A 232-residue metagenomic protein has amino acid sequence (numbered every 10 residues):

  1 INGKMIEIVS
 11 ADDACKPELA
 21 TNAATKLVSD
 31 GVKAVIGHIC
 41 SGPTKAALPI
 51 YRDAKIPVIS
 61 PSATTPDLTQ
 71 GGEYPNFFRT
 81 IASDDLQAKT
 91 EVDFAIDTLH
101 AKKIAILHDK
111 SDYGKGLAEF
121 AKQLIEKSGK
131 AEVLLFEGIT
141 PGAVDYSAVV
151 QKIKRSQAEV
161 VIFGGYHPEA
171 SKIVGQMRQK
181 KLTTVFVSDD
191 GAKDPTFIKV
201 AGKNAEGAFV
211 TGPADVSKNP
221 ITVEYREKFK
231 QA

Functional and structural regions predicted by a protein language model:
I1-I8, E126-A131: Signal peptide-proximal N-terminal region of secreted/periplasmic/extracellular or secretory-lumen proteins
M5-S29, Q87-T90, I139-I153, N219-V223: Structural motif
E7, K102-K103, E159-V160: Residues that mark the start of a beta-strand
E18, S29-E137, V185-V210, V216-S217: Extracytoplasmic ligand/sensor domains, especially the bilobed periplasmic-binding protein
L27-V35, R155-V160: Short acidic/histidine-rich motifs immediately flanking catalytic phosphotransfer sites in two-component signaling
S41-P49, A158-K180: Hydrophobic alpha-helical
H167-A170, S217-A232: Extracellular/periplasmic ligand-binding modules, especially the Venus flytrap/periplasmic-binding
